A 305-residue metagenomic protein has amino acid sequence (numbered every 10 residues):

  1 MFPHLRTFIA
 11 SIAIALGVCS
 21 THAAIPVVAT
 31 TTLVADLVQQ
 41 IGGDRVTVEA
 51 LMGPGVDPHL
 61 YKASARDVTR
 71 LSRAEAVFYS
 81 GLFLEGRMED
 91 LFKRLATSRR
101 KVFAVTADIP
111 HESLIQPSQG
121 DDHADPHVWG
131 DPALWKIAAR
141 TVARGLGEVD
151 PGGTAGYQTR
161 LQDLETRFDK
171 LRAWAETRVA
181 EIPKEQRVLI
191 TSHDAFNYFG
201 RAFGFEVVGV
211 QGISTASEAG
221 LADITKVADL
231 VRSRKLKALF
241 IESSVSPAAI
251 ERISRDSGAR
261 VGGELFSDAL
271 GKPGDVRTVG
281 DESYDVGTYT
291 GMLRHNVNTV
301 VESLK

Functional and structural regions predicted by a protein language model:
M1-H4: N-terminal secretory signal peptides that target proteins for export/translocation
T7-C19: Bacterial N-terminal signal peptides
A23-K305: Extracytoplasmic metal-acquisition and chelation regions
